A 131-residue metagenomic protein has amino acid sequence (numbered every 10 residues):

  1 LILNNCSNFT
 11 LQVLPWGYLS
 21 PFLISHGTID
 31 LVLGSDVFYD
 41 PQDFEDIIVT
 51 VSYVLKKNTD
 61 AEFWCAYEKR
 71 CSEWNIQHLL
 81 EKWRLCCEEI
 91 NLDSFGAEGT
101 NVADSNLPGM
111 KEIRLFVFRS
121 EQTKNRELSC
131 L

Functional and structural regions predicted by a protein language model:
L1-L131: S-adenosylmethionine-dependent methyltransferases
